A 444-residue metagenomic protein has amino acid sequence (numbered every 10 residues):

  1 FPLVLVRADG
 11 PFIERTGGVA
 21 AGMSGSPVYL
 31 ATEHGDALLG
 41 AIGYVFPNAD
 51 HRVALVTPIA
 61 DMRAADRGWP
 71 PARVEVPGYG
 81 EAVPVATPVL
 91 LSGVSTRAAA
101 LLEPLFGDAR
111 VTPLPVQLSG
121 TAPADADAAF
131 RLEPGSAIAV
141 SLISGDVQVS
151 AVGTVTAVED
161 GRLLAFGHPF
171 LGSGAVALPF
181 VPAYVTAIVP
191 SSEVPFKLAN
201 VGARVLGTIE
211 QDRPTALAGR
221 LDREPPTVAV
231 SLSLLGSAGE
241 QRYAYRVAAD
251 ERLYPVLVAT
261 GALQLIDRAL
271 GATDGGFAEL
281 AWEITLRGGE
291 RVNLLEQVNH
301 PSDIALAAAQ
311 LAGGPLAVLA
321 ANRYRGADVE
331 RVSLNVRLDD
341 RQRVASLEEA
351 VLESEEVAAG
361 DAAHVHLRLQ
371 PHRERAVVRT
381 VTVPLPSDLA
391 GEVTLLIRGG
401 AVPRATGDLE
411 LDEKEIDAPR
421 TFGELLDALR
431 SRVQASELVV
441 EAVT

Functional and structural regions predicted by a protein language model:
F1-T444: Terminal presequence/propeptide segments associated with secretion/organelle targeting and zymogen/polyprotein
